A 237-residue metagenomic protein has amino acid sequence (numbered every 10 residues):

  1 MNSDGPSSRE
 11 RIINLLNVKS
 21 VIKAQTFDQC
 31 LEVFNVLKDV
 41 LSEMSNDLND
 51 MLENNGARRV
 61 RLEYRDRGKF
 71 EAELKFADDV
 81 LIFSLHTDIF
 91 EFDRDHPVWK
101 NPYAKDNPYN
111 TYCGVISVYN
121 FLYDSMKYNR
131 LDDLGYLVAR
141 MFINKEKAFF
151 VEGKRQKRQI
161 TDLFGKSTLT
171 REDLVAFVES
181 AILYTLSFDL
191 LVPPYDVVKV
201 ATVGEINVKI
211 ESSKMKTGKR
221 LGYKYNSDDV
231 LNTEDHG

Functional and structural regions predicted by a protein language model:
M1-K23: N-terminal, Lys/Arg- and Ser/Thr-rich interaction peptides
S3, S7, E32, V36 (+2 more regions): Alpha-helix boundary/N-cap detector
D4-R9, A57, Y64-S84, G204-T217 (+1 more regions): Intrinsically disordered, low-complexity linear regions
L15, K19, M44, F177-S180 (+1 more regions): Residues that form generic nucleotide/phosphate-binding pockets
Q25-E73: Short N-terminal edge-element motif at the start of the domain
N46-A57, S84-L85, F92-R94, L190 (+1 more regions): Short, solvent-exposed secondary-structure capping/transition elements
R58-R158: Hydrophobic-cavity lipid-handling domains and compact docking modules
V138-G237: Glycine-rich, aromatic-bearing surface loops/beta-hairpins
